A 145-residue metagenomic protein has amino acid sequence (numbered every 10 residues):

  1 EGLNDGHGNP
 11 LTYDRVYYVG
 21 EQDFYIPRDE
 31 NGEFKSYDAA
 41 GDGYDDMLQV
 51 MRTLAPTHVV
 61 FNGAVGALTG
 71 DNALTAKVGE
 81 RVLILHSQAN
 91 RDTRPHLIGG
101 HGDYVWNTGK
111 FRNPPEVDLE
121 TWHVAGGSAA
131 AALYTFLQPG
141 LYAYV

Functional and structural regions predicted by a protein language model:
E1-V145: Copper-binding active sites and cupredoxin-like electron-transfer domains, recognizing His/Cys-rich ligand loops
